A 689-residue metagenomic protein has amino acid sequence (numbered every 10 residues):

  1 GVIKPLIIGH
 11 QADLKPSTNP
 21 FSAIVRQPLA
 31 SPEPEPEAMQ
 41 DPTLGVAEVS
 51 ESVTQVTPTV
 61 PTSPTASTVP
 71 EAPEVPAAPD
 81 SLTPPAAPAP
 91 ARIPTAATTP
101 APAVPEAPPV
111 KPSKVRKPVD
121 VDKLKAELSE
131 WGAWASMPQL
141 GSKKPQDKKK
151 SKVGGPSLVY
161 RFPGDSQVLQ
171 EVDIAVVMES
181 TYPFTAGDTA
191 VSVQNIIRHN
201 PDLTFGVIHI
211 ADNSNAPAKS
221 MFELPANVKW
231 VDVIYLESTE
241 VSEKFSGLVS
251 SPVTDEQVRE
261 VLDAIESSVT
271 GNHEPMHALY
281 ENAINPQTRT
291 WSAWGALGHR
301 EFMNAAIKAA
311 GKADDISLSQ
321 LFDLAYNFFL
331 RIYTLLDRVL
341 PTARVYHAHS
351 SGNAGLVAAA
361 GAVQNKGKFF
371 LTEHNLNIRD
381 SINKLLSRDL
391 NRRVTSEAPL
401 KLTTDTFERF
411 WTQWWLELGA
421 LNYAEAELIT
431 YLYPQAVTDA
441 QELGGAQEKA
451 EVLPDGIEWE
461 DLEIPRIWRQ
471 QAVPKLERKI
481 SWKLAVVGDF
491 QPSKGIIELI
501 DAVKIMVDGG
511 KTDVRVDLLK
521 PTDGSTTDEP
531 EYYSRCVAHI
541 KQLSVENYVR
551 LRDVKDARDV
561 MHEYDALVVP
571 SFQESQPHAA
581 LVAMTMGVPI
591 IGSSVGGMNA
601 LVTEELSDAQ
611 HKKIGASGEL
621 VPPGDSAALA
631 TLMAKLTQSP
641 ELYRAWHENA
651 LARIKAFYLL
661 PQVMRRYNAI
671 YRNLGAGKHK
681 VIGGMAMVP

Functional and structural regions predicted by a protein language model:
I307-Y333, A343, P399-W468: Donor nucleotide-sugar binding/catalytic pocket of nucleotide-sugar-dependent glycosyltransferases
K401-D405, E529-V554, A566: Nucleotide-activated donor-binding/catalytic signature segment of Leloir-type glycosyltransferases, i.e., the conserved
E460-D461, R466, A472-K494, I500-I505 (+1 more regions): Conserved donor-binding/catalytic core segment of Leloir-type glycosyltransferases
R515-S534: Glycosyltransferase donor-sugar binding loop
F572: Aromatic "clamp/platform" in nucleotide-sugar-dependent glycosyltransferases that forms part of the donor/acceptor
P589-G592, G596-T603, Q610-K613: Short hydrophobic beta-strand element within catalytic cores of glycosyltransferases and related nucleotide-activated
E604-S626, K635-P640: Conserved acidic donor-binding segment of nucleotide-sugar-dependent glycosyltransferases
A628, K635, L642-F657, V663 (+3 more regions): A short, well-ordered alpha-helix in the C-terminal region of glycosyltransferases
